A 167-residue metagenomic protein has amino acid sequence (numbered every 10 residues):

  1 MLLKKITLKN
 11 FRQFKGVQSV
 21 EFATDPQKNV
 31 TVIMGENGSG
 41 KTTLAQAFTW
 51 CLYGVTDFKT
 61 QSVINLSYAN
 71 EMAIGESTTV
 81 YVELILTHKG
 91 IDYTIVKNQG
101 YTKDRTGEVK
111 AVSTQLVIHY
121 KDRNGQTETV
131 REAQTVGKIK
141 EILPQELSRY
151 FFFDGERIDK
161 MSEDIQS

Functional and structural regions predicted by a protein language model:
M1-L2, Q13-K15, S77, G90-D92: Coil-to-beta-strand transition motifs
L2-T49: Pre-Walker A-like glycine/lysine-rich segment at the N-terminus of P-loop NTPase domains
V30-E36, A45-V109, I118, V130-A133 (+1 more regions): Conserved P-loop NTP-binding catalytic core
T114-L116: One face of beta-strands
G125-E128: Flexible beta-alpha connector loops of hexameric P-loop NTPases
G137-I139: Conserved alpha-helical scaffold flanking the Walker A/P-loop in AAA+ ATPase domains
Y150-F152: Conserved beta-strand/loop subsegment of P-loop NTPase cores
G155-S167: Extended, Lys/Glu-rich alpha-helical coiled-coil stalks
